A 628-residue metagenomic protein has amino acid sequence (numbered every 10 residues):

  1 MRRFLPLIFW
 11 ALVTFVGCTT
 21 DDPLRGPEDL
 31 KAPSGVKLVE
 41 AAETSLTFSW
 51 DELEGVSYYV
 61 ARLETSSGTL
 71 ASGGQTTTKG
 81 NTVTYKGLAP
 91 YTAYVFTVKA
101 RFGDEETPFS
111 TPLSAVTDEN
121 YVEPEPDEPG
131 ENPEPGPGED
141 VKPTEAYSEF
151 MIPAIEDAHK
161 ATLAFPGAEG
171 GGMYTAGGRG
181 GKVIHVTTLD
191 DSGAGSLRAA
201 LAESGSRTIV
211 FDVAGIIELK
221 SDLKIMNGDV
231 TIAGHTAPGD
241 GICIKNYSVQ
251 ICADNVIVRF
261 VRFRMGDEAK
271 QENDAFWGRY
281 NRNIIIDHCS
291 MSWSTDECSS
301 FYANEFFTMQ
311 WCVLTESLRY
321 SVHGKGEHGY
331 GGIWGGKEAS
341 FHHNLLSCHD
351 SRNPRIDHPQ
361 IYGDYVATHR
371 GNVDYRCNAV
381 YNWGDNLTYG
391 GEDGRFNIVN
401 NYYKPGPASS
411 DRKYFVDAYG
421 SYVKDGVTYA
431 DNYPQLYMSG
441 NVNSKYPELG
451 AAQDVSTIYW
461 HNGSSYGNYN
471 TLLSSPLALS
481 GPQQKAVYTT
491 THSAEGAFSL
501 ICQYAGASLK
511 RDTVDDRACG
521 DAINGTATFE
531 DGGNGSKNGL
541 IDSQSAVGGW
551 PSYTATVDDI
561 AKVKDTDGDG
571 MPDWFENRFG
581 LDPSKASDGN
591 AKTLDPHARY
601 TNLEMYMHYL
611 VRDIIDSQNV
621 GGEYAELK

Functional and structural regions predicted by a protein language model:
T20-G55, P90, E106-D127: Pro/Thr/Ser/Gly-rich low-complexity, intrinsically disordered linker/stalk tracts
E52-Q75: Extracellular low-complexity, O-glycosylation-prone stalks/linkers
Y85-D104: Beta-strand-rich modules
L163-I209: Acidic Gly/Asp/Thr-rich repetitive segments characteristic of extracellular carbohydrate-active and adhesion proteins
I217-S340: Right-handed parallel beta-helix
R355, Q360, H369-G548: Extracellular beta-rich repeat passengers
G548-K628: Extracellular calcium-associated, cysteine-rich motifs in secreted modular proteins
